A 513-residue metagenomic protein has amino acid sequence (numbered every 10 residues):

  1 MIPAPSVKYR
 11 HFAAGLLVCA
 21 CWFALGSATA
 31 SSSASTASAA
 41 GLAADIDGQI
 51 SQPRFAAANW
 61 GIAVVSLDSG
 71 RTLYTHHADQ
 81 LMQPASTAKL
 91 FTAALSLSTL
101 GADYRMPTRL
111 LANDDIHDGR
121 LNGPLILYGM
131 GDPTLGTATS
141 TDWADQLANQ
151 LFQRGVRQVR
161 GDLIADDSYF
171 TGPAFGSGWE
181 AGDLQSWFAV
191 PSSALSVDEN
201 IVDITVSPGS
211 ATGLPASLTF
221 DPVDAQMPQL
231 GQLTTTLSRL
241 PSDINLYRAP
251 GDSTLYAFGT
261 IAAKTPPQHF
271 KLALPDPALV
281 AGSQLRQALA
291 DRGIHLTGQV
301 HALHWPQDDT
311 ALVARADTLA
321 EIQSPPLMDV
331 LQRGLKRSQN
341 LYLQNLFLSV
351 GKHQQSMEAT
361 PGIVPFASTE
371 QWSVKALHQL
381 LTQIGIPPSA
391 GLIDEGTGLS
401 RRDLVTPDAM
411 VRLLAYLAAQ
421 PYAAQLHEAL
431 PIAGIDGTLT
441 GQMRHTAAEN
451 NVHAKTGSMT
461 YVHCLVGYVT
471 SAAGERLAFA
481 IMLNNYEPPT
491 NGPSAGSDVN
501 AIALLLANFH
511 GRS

Functional and structural regions predicted by a protein language model:
I2-L16: Bacterial N-terminal signal peptides that target proteins for export
A14-A24: Bacterial N-terminal signal peptides
A30-D68, Y74-L81, L147-Q150, R154: Beta-lactamase-like hydrolase cores
S35, A44-I50, T99-P388, S497 (+1 more regions): Conserved serine DD-peptidase/penicillin-binding transpeptidase domain and beta-lactam-recognizing active-site
I62-V64, T108-L110, V466: Short beta-strand scaffold segments in enzyme catalytic cores
G70, K89-S96, L163, L195 (+6 more regions): Residue-level preference for non-acidic, small/hydrophobic
L73-T75, R337, F347-R512: Small-residue-rich helix-loop
T75-L95: Short active-site loop at a secondary-structure junction that contains or immediately precedes the catalytic residue(s)
